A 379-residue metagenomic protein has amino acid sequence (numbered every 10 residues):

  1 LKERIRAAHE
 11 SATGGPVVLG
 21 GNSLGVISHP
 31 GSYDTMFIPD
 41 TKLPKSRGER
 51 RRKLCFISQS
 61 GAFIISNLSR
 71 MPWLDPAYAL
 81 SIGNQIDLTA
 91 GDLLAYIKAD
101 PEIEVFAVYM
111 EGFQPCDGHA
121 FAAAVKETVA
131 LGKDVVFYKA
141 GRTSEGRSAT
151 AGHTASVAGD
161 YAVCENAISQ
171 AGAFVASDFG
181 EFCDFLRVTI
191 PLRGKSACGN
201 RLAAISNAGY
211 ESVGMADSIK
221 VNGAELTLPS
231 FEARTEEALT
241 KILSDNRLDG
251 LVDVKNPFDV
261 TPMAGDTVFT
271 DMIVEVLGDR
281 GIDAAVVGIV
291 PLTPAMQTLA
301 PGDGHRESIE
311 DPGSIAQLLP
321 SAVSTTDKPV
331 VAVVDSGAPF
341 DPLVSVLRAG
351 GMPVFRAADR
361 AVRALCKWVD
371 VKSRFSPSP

Functional and structural regions predicted by a protein language model:
L1-P379: Catalytic-core regions of core metabolic enzymes, especially those transforming organic acids/acyl-group intermediates
